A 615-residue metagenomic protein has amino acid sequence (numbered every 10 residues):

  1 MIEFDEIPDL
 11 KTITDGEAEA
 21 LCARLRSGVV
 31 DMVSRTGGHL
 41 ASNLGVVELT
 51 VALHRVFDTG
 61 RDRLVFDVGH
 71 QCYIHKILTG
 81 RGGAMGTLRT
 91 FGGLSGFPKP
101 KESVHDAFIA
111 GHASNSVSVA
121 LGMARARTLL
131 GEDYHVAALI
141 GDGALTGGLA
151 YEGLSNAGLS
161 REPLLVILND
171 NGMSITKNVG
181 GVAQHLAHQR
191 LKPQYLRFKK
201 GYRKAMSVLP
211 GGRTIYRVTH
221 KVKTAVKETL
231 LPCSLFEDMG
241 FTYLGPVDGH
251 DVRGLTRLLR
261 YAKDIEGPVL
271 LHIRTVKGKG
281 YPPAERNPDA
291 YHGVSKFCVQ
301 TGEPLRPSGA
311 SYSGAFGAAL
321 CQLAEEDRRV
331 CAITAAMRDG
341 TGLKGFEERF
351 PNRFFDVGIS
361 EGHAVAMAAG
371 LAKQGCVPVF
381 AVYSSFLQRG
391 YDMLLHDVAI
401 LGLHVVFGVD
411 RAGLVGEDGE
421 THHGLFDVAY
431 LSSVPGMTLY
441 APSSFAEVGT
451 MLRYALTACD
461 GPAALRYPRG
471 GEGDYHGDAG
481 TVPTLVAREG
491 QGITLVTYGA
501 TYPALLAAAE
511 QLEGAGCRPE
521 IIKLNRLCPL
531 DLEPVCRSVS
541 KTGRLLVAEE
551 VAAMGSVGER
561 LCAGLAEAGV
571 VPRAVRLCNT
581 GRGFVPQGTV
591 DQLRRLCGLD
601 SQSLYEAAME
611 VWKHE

Functional and structural regions predicted by a protein language model:
M1-L78, L235-T256, V269-T275: N-terminal amphipathic, basic-rich helices that act as targeting or association modules
E6-K11, D15, V30-G38, E102-F108 (+6 more regions): Glycine- and acidic
S34, V46-R55, V119-A124, G148-S155 (+5 more regions): Short alpha-helical segments and helix-capping/turn motifs at coil-helix boundaries
H39-S160, R329-V330, T334-A335, L343-K344: Cofactor-binding active-site loop characterized by glycine-rich and histidine/acidic residues
L44, F66-V68, I140-G141, L168-D170 (+5 more regions): Glycine-rich, histidine-containing beta strand-loop boundary motifs that form or position
T87-V119, L129-D133, L159-A290, P304-A319 (+8 more regions): Thiamine diphosphate
V136, I140-G153, G342, F354 (+3 more regions): Extended, hydrophobic alpha-helical segments in both membrane/secreted and soluble proteins
K296-C298, S432-Y475: Helix-enriched interaction subdomains in cytosolic or periplasmic regions, typified by TIR/SEFIR signaling/NADase cores
